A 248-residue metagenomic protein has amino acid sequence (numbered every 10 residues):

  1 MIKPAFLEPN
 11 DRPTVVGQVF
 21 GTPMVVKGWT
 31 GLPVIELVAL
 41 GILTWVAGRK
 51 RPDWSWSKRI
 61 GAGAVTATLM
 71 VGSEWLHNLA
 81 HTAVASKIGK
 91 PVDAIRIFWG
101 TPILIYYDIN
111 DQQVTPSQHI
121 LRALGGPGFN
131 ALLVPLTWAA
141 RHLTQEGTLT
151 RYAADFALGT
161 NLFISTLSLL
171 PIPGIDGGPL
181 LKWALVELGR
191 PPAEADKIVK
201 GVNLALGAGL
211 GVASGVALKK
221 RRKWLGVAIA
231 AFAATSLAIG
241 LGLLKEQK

Functional and structural regions predicted by a protein language model:
M1-K248: Hydrophobic transmembrane alpha-helices and their immediate loop junctions in multi-pass integral membrane proteins
